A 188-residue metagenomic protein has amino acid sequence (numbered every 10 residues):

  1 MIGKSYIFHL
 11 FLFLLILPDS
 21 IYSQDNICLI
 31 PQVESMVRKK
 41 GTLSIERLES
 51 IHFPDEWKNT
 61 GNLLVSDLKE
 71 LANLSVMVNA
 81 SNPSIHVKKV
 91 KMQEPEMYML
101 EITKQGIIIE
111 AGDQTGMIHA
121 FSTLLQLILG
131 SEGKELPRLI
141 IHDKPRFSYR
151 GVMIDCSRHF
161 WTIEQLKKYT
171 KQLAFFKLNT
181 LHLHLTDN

Functional and structural regions predicted by a protein language model:
M1-H9: Bacterial N-terminal signal peptides that target proteins for export
L12-F13, S20-R150: Acidic, contiguous N-terminal accessory segments
D67, Q172-F175: Alpha-helical scaffold elements within enzyme catalytic domains, especially in hydrolases
A111, R150-I163: The substrate-binding groove and active-site-proximal loops of carbohydrate-active enzymes, especially glycoside
Q114-G116, H159, D187-N188: Solvent-exposed loop/turn segments at secondary-structure junctions within structured extracellular/periplasmic domains
R150, T170, H182-H184: Catalytic alpha/beta active-site cores
W161-L173: Short, acidic/polar
F176-N188: Aromatic-lined carbohydrate-binding/catalytic grooves of carbohydrate-active enzymes
